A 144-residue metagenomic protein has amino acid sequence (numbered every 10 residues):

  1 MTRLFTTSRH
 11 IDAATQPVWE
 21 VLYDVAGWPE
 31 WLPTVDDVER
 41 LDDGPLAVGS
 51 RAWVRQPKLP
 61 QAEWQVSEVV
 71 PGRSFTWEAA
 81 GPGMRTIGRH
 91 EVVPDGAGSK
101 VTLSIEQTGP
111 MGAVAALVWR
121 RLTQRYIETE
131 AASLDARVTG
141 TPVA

Functional and structural regions predicted by a protein language model:
M1-D43, G140, A144: Hydrophobic ligand-binding cavity/cleft-lining segments
T2-S8, R51, Q61, S74 (+2 more regions): Intrinsic-disorder/low-complexity, polar/charged segments enriched in Ser/Thr/Lys/Arg/Asp/Glu/Gln
T7-R9, E63-E68, A79, T86-P94 (+1 more regions): Hydrophobic/aromatic beta-strand elements that line small-molecule binding cavities or substrate pockets in beta-rich
D12-Q16, D43, S67-G72, E91-K100: A short, structured loop/turn motif at beta-sheet edges
S50-P57, F75-G81: Short beta-strand segments that buttress and anchor functional surface loops
P71, P82-M84, D95, T108-P110 (+1 more regions): Short coil/turn motifs at secondary-structure junctions
E106-A144: A conserved amphipathic terminal alpha-helix motif
